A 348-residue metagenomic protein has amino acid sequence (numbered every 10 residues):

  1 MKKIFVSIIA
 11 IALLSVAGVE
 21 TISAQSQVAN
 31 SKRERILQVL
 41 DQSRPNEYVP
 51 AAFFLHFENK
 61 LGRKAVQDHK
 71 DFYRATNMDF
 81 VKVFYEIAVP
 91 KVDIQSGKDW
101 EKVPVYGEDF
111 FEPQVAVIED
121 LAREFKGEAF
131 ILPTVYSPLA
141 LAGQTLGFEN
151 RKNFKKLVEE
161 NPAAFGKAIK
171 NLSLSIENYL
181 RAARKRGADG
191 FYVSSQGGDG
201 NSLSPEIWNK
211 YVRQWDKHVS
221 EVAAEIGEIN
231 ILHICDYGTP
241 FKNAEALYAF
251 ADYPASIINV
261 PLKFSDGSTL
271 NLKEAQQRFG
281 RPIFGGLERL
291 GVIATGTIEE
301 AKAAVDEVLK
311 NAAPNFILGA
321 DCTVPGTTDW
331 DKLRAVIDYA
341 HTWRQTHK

Functional and structural regions predicted by a protein language model:
M1-I4: Positively charged n-region of N-terminal signal peptides that target proteins for export
V6-S7, A24: Short amphipathic alpha-helical "recognition" segments used for binding
S7-A17: Bacterial N-terminal signal peptides
G18-A24: Sec/Tat signal peptide C-region and signal peptidase I cleavage site
S26-H56, R63, D79, V83 (+1 more regions): Active-site loop segments of alpha/beta catalytic cores
F54-L61, F72, T76-E112: Alpha/beta catalytic barrel-like cores
D68-H69: Short Gly/aromatic-enriched secondary-structure transition segments
